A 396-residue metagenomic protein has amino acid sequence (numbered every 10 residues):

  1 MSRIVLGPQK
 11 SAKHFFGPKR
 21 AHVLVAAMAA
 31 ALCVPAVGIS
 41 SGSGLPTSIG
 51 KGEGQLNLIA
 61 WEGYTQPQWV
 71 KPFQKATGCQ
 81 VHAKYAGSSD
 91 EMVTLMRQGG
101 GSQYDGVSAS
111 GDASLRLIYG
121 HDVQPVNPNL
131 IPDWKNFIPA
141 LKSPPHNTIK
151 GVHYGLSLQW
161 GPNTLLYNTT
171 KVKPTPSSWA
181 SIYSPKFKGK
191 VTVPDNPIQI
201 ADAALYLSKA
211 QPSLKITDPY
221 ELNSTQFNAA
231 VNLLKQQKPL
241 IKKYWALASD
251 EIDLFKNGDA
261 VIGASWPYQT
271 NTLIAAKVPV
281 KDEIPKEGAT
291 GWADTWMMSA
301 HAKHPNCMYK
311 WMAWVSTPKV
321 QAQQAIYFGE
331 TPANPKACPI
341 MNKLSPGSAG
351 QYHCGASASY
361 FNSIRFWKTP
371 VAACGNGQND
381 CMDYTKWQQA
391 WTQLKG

Functional and structural regions predicted by a protein language model:
M1-Q55: Short, low-complexity disordered leader/linker segments with a strong preference for bacterial N-terminal type II
S43-L117: Early extracytoplasmic/lumenal segment of secretory-pathway proteins
I59, Y64-Q66, D90-E91, Q103-Y104 (+1 more regions): Extracytoplasmic ligand-binding site segments that recognize negatively charged/polar headgroups
A113-R116, A264-P279: A ligand-binding cleft/hinge motif common to bilobed small-molecule-binding domains
T164-K171, Y206-L207, W292-H304, Q323-I326: A bilobed periplasmic-binding-protein/Venus flytrap-type ligand-binding module shared by bacterial periplasmic
V231-Q237, A276-A300: Periplasmic-binding protein-like
T290, S299-R365: Mature extracytoplasmic/periplasmic domains
N362-G396: Conserved C-terminal helix/tail region of periplasmic/extracytoplasmic solute-binding proteins
